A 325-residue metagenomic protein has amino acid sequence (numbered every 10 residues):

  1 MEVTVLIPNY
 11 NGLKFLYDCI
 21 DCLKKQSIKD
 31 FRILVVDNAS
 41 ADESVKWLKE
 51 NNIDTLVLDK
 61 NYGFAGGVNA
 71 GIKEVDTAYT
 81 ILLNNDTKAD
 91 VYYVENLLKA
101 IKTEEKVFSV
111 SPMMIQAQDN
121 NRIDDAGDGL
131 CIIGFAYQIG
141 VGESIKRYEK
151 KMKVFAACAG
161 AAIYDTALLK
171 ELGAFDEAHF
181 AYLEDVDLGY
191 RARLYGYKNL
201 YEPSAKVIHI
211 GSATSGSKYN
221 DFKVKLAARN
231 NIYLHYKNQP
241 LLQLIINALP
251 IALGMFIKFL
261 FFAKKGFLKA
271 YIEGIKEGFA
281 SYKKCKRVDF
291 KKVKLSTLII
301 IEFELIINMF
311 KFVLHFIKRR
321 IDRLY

Functional and structural regions predicted by a protein language model:
D21-D30: Short, acidic, metal-binding catalytic loop of nucleotide-sugar glycosyltransferases
C22, D37-V45, K60: A conserved acidic beta->alpha catalytic loop
L58-V75, N85: Glycine-rich, basic loop-to-helix element that forms the pyrophosphate-binding segment of sugar-nucleotide handling
T80: Short aromatic/hydrophobic "clamp" motif used to bind/position activated sugar donors
T87-L130: Conserved donor NDP-sugar-binding/catalytic core segment of glycosyltransferases
I123-D124, Y137, E143-Y164, V186-L188 (+1 more regions): A recurrent flexible, glycine/aromatic-enriched loop bordering the glycosyltransferase active site that acts as
F155-K206: A short, conserved alpha-helix in the catalytic core of glycosyltransferases
L244-Y325: Non-catalytic, C-terminal membrane-associated alpha-helical segments of glycosyltransferases
